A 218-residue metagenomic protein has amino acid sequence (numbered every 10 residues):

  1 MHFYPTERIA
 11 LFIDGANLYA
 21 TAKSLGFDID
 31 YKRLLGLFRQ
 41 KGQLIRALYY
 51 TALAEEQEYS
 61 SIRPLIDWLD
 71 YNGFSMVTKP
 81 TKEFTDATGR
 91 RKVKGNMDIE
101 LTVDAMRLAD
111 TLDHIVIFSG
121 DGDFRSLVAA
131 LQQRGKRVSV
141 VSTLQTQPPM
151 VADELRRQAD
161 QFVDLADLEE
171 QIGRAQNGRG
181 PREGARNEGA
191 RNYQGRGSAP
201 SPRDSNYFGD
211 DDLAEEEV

Functional and structural regions predicted by a protein language model:
M1-V218: Terminal and domain-boundary accessory regions
